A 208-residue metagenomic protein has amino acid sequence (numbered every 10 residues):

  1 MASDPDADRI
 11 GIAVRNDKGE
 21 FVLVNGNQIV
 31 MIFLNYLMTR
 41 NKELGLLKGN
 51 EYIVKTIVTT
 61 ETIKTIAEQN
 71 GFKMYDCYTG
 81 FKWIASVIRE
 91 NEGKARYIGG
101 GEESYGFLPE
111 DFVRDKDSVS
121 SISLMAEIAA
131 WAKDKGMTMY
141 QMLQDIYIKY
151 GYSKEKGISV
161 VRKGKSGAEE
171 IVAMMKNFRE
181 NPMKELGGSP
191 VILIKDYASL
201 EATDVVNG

Functional and structural regions predicted by a protein language model:
M1-S3, G99: Residue-level marker for buried hydrophobic side chains located in beta-strands that build the well-ordered beta-sheet
S3, I10-N35, T39, Y52: Hydrophobic, small-residue-rich alpha-helical packing segments that form membrane-like cores
D4-D8, S104-G106: Short glycine-rich anion-binding loops that position phosphate/pyrophosphate groups of nucleotides and phosphorylated
R9-R15, P109, D134: Active-site-proximal flexible loops/turns
E20, R40, G45-G208: Phosphate-binding and adjacent anionic-ligand microenvironments
